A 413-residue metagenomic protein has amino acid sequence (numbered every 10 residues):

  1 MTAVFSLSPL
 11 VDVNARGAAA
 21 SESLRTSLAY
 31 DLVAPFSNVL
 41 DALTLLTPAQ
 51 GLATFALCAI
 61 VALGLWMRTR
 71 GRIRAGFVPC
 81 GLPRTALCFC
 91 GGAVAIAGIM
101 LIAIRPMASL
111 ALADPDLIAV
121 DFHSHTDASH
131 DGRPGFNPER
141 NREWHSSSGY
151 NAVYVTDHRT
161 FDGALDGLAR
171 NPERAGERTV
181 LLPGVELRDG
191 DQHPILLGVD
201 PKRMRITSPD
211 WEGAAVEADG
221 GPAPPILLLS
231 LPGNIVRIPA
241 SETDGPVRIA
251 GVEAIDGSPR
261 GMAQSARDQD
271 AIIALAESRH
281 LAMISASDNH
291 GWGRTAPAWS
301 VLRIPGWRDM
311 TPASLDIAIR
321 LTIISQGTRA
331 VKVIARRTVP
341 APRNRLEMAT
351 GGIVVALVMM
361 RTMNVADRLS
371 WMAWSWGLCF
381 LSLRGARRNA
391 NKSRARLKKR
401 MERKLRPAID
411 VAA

Functional and structural regions predicted by a protein language model:
M1-F122, H130-P134, E143, D189-K202 (+1 more regions): Charged catalytic cores and adjacent phosphate/nucleic-acid-binding surfaces used for phosphate/nucleic-acid chemistry
A119-T126, Y150-F161, V180-V185, L227-P232 (+2 more regions): Active-site neighborhood of phospho(di)ester-bond hydrolases with catalytic His/Asp-centered motifs
S129-D131, F136-L165: N-terminal carbohydrate-binding/catalytic regions of secreted carbohydrate-active enzymes
S146, A175, V216-A223, I273-E277: Anion (oxyanion) recognition and catalysis
D162-G167, W211-A214, A266-Q269: Active-site-adjacent beta->alpha loops and helix N-cap segments on the catalytic face of soluble alpha/beta enzymes
A164-L182: Short acidic, glycine/proline-enriched helix-loop-strand junctions
A169-R170, L182-P183, G233-S241: Alpha-helical scaffolding within the catalytic cores of extracellular/periplasmic polymer-degrading hydrolases
H193-L227: Binuclear metal-dependent hydrolase catalytic cores centered on His/Asp/Glu-rich metal-binding motifs
